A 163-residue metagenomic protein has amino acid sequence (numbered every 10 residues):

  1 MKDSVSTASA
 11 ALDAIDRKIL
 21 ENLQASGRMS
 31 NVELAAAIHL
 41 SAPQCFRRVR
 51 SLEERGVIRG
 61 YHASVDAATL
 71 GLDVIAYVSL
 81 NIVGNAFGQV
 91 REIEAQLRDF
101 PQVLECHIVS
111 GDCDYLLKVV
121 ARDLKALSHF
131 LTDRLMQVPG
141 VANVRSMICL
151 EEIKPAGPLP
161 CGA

Functional and structural regions predicted by a protein language model:
M1-A163: A compositional/biophysical signature of low hydrophobicity enriched in polar/charged and small residues
